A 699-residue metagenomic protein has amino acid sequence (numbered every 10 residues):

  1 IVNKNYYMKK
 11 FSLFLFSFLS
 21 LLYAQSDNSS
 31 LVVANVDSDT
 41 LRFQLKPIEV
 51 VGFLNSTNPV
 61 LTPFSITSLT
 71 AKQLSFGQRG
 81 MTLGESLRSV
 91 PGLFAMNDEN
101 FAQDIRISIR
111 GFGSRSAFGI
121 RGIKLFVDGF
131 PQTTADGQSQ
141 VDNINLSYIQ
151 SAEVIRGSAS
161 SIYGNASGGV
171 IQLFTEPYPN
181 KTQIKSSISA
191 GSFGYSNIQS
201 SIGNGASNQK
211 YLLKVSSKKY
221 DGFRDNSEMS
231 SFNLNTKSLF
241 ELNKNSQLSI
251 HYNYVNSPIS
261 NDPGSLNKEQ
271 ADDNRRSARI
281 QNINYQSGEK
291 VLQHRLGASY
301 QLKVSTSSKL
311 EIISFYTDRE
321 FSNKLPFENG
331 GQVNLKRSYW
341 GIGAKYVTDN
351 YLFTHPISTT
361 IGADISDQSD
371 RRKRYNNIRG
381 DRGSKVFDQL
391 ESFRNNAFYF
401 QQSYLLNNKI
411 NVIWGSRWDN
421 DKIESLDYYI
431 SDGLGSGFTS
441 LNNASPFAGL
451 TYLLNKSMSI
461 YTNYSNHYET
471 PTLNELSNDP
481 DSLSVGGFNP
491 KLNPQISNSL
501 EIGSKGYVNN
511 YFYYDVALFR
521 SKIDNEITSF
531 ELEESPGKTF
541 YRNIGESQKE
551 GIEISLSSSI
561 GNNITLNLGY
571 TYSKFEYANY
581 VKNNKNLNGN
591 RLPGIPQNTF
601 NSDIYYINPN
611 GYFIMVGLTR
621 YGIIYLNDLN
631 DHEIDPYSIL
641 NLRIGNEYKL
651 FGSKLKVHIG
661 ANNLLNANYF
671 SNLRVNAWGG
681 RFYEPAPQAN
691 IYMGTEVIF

Functional and structural regions predicted by a protein language model:
L45-G77, Q103-S108, I123: N-terminal periplasmic "start-of-domain" segments of outer-membrane beta-barrel proteins
A95, I123, F130-R156: Short acidic/polar hinge/loop motifs at secondary-structure boundaries that mediate gating or recognition
N143-S187: A beta-strand signature from Gram-negative outer-membrane beta-barrel systems, especially the internal plug domain
S192-K219, R224-D262, G288-S305, F353 (+4 more regions): Transmembrane beta-barrel wall of Gram-negative outer-membrane proteins
E241-L242, N253, Q402-S403, T462 (+2 more regions): Conserved C-terminal beta-signal and adjacent last beta-strands/turns of outer-membrane beta-barrel proteins
S299, L310-F315, R319-N323, L453 (+6 more regions): Membrane-embedded beta-barrel scaffold of Gram-negative outer-membrane proteins
F353, N408, R520-K522, R542-N627 (+1 more regions): Gram-negative outer-membrane beta-barrel transporters
T354-S366, Q389-I523, T571-K574, Y605: Structural signature of Gram-negative outer-membrane beta-barrels, strongest in the C-terminal barrel of TonB-dependent
